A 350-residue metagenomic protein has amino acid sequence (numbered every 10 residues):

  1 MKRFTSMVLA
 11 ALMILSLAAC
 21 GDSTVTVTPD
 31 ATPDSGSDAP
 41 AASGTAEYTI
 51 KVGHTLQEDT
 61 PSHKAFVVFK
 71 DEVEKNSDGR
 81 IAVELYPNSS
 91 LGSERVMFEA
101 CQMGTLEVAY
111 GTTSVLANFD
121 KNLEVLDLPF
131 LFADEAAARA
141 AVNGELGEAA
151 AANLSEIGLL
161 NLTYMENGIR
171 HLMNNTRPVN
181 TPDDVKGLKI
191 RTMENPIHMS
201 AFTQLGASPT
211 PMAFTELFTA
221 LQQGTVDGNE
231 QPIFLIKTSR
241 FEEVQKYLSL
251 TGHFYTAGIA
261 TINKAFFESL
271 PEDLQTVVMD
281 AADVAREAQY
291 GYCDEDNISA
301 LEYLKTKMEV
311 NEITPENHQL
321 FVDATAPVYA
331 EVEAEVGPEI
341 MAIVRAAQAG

Functional and structural regions predicted by a protein language model:
M1-F4, L9: Positively charged n-region of N-terminal signal peptides that target proteins for export
S16-A19: C-terminal motif of bacterial Sec signal peptides marking the signal peptidase cleavage site
G21-A31, A42-A137, L146, L154-G350: N-terminal secretory/targeting leader peptides
D38-P40: Glycine-rich, low-complexity intrinsically disordered segments
A151: Conserved glycine-rich "GG(E/T)P / GGGxP" loop and the immediately following alpha-helix in the radical SAM core
